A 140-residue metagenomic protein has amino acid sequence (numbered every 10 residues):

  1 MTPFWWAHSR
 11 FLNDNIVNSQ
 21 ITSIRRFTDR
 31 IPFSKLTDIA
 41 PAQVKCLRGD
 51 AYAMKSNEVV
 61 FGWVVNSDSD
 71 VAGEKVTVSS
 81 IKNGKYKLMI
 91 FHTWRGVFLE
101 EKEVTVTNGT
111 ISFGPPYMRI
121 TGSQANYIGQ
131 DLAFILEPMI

Functional and structural regions predicted by a protein language model:
M1-K102, I120-I140: Aromatic- and carboxylate-lined catalytic core of secreted/periplasmic carbohydrate-active enzymes
T105-T107: Short beta-strand edge segments in extracellular beta-sheet folds
G109-I111: Short strand-edge motifs at loop-to-beta-strand transitions and within beta-strands of extracellular beta-rich domains
G114: Residue-level detector of conserved, well-ordered beta-strand and adjacent loop positions that form binding/recognition
